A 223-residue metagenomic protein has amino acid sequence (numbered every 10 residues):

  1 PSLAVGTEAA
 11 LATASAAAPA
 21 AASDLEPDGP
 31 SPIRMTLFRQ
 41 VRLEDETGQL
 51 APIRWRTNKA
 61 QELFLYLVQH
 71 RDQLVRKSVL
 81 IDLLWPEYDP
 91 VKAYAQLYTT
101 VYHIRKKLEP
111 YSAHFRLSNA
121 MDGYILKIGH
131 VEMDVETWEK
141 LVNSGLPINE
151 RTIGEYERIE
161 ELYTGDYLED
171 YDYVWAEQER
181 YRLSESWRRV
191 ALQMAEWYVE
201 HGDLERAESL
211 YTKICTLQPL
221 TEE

Functional and structural regions predicted by a protein language model:
P1-Q61, F115-G123, G165: Short boundary/linker motifs that mark transitions into or out of structured domains
S31, T99-G129: DNA-binding patch around the recognition helix
M35-F38, V75, M133: A broad, structural micro-motif
L37-Q40, W55-L65, P90-Y111: DNA-recognition element of transcription regulators
L50-L84, I104, L168: Short amphipathic alpha-helical recognition elements used for nucleic-acid or partner binding across transcription
Q69, D89-K92, M121-E223: Intrinsically disordered, charged and Pro/Gly-enriched terminal/linker segments that flank large helical-solenoid
L74-D82, Y98, A120, K213: Conserved RNAP core-binding helix
